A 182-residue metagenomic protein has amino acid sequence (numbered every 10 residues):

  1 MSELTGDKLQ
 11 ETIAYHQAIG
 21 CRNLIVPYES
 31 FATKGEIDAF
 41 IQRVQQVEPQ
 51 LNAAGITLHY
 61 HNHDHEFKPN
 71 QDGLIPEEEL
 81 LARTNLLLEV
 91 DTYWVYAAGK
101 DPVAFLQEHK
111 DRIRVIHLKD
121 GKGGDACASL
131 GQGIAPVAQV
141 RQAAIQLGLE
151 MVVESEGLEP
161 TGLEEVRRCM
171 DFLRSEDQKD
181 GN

Functional and structural regions predicted by a protein language model:
M1-E3, A126-C127: Acidic/glycine-enriched edge-of-secondary-structure segments
S2-L88, A97, L163: Active-site acidic/histidine proton-transfer and metal-coordination neighborhood in alpha/beta enzyme cores
G20, Q71, E77-L87, Y96-N182: Histidine-acidic metal/acid-base catalytic patches
D91: Active-site glycine-centered loops adjacent to acidic/histidine catalytic or metal-binding residues that shape
